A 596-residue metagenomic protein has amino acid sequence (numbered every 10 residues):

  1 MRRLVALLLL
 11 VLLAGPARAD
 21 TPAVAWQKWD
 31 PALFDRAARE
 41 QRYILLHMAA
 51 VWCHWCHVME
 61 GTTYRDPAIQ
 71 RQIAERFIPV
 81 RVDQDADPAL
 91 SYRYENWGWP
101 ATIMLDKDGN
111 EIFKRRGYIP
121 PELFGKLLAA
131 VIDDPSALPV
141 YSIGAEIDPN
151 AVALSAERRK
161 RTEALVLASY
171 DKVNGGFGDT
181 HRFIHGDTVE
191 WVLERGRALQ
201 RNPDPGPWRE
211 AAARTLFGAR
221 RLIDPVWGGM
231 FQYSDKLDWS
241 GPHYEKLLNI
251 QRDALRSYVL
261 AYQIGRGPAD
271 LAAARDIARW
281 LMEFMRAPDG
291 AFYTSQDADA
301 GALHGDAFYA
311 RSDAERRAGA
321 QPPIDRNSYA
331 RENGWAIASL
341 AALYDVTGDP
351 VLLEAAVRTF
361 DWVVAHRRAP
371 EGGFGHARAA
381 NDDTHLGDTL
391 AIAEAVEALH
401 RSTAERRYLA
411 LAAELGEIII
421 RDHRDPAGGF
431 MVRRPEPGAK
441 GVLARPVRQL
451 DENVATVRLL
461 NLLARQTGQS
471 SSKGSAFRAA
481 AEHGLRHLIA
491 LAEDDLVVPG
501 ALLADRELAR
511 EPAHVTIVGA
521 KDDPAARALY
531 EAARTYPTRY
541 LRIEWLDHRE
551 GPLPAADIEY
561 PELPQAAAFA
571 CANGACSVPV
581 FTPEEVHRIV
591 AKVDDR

Functional and structural regions predicted by a protein language model:
V5-A14: Bacterial N-terminal signal peptides
A17-D35, R158-K160: N-terminal "domain-start" segment that seeds a small globular fold
A19-D20, G98, I132-R596: Glycan-recognition and catalytic cores of secretory/periplasmic carbohydrate-active enzymes
A23-W29, V80-D83, V580-F581: Short acidic-hydrophobic, aromatic-tinged amphipathic segments that line or gate anion-handling sites
K28-P67, D505, A513-A526: Local sequence-structure signature of Cys/Sec-based thiol-disulfide redox active-site neighborhoods
D30-A38, G61-F113, L123-V131, D547-P564: Thioredoxin-like thiol-disulfide oxidoreductase module
M48, C53-H57, T102, G228 (+1 more regions): The canonical Cys-X-X-Cys-His
C53, L105-F113, A572-C576: Short, glycine-anchored, charge-dense loop/turn motifs used at functional sites
